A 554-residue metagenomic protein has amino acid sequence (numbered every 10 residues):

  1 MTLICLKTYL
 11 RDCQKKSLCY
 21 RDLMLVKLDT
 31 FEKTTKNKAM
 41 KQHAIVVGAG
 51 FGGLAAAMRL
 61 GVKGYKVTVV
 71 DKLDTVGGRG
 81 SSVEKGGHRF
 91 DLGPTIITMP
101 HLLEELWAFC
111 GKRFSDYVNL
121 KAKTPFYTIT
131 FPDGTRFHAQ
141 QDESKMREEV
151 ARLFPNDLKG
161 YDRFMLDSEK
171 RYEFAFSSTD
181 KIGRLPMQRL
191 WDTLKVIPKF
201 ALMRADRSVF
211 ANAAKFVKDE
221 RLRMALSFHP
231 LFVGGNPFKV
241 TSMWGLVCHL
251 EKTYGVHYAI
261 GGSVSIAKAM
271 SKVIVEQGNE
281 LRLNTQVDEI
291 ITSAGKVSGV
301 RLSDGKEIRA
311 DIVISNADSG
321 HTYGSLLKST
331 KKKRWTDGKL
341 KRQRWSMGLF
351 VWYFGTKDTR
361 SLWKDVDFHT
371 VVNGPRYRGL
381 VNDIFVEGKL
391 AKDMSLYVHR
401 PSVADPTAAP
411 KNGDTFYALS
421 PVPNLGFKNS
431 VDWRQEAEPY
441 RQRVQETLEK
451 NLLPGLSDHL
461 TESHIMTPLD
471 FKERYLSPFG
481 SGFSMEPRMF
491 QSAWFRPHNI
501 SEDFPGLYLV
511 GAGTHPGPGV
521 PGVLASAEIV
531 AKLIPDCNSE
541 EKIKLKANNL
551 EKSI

Functional and structural regions predicted by a protein language model:
K41-E173: N-terminal glycine-rich phosphate/pyrophosphate-binding loop and immediately adjacent elements
P132-K239: Rossmann-like flavin
D219-V233, A391-H399, P454-P516: A glycine-rich dinucleotide-binding beta-alpha-beta segment and adjacent secondary-structure elements that constitute
L246-V297: Helical element adjacent to the flavin cofactor pocket in flavoenzyme catalytic cores
Q286-P410, E551: Mid-domain catalytic core of redox enzymes that form a hydrophobic substrate pocket/lid adjacent to a catalytic redox
T292, D536-I554: Active-site-proximal substrate-binding core of FAD-dependent oxidoreductases
T359-F471: C-terminal segments that line or cap access tunnels to active or ligand-binding sites in enzymes and enzyme-associated
T514-I534: A conserved FAD-binding loop/helix module that cradles the flavin
